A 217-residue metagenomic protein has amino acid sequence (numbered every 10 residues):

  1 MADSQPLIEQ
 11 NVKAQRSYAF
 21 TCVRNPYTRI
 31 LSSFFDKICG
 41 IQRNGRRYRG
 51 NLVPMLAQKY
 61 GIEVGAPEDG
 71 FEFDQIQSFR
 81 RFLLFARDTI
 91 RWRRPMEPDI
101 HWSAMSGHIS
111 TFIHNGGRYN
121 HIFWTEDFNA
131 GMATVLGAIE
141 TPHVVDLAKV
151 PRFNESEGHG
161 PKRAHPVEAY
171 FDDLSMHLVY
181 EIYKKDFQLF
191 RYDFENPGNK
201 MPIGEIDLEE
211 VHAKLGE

Functional and structural regions predicted by a protein language model:
M1-E217: Membrane-interface amphipathic segments in extracytoplasmic regions
